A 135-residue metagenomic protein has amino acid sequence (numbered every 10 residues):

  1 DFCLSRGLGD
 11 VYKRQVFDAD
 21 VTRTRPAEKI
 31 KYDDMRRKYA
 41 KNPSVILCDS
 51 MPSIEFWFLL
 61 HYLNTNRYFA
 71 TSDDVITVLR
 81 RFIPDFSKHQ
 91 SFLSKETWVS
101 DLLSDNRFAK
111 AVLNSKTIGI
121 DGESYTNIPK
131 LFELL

Functional and structural regions predicted by a protein language model:
D1-Y12: Single conserved hydrophobic/aromatic residue that forms the stacking wall/gate of nucleotide- or nucleobase-binding
R14, A19-L135: C-terminal accessory helical subdomains adjacent to catalytic cores in phosphodiester- and nucleotide-handling enzymes
